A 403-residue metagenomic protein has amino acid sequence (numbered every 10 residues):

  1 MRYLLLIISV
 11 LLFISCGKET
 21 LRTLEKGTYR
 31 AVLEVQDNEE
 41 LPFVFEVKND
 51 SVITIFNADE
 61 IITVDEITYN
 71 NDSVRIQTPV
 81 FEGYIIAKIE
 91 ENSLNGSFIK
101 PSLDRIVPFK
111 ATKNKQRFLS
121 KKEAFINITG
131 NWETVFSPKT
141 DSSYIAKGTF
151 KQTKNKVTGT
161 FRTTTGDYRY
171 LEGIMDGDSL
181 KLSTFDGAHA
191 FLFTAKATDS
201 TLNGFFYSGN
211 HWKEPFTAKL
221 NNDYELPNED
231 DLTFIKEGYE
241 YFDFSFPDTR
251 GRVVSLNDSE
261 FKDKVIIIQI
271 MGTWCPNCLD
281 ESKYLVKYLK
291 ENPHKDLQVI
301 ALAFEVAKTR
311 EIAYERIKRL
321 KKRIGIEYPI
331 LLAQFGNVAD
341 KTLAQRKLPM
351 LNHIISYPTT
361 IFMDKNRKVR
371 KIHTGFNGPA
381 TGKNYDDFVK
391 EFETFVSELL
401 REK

Functional and structural regions predicted by a protein language model:
F13-S15: C-terminal motif of bacterial Sec signal peptides marking the signal peptidase cleavage site
T23-I89, K122-T194: Central antiparallel beta-sheet cores of small beta-barrel/beta-sandwich binding domains
F98-N131, R169-E172, F206-G238: Edge beta-strand at a domain terminus
N221-D258, F335-G336: N-terminal "domain-start" segment that seeds a small globular fold
S255-L285, Q298-V299: Short active-site neighborhood of thiol/selenol oxidoreductases, capturing the structured segment around
D280-I326, N337-Q345: Structural microenvironment flanking redox-active thiols in thiol-disulfide oxidoreductases
G325-P329, K347-I361: Structural micro-motif
S356-K403: Thiol-/selenol-based redox modules, centered on thioredoxin-like and closely related oxidoreductase domains
